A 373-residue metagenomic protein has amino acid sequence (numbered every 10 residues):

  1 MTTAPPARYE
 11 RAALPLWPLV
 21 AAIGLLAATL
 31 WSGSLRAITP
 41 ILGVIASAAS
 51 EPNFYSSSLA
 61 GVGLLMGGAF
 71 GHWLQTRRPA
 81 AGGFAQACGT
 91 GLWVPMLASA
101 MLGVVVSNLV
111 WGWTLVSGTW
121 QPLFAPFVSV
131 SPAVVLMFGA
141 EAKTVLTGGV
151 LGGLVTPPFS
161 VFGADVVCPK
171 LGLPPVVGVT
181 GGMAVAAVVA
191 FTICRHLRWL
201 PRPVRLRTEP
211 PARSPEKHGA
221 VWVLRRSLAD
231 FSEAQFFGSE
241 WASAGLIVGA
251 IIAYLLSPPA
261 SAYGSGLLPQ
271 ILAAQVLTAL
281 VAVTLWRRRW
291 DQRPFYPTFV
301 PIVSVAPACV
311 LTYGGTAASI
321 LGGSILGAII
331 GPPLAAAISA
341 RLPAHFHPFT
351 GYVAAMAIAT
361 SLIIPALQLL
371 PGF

Functional and structural regions predicted by a protein language model:
T2-T114, V221-P269, Q275, A279-R287 (+2 more regions): N-terminal signal-anchor module of multipass membrane proteins
P5-W17, V44-A46, P132-S214, L224-E233 (+2 more regions): Membrane-interface helix-loop-helix junctions at boundaries between adjacent transmembrane segments
Y9, L35-T39, W93-A98, G118-V130 (+3 more regions): Hydrophobic alpha-helical transmembrane segments
N53, S57, A85, G89 (+21 more regions): Hydrophobic, aromatic-rich alpha-helical transmembrane segments and their membrane-interface anchor motifs
F54, F70, F84, F124-F127 (+9 more regions): Phenylalanine-focused residue identity feature
G63, G67, G71, P95-G112 (+20 more regions): Alpha-helical transmembrane segments in multi-pass membrane proteins
G83, A87, L123, V128 (+9 more regions): Residue-level signal for well-ordered alpha-helical segments
V116-G118, H196-V204, D291-R293, L369-F373: Juxtamembrane/interface segments at transmembrane-helix termini
